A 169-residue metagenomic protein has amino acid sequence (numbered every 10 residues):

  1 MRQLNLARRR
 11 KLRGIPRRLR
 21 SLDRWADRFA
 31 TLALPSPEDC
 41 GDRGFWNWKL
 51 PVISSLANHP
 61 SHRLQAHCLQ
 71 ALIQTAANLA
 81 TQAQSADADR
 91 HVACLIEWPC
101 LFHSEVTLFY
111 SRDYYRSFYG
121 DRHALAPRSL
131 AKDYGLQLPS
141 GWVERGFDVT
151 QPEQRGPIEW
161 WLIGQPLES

Functional and structural regions predicted by a protein language model:
M1-Q3, G164-S169: Short intrinsically disordered terminal tails
M1-R2, A26, S61-H62: Short, structured coil/loop segments at alpha-helix boundaries
N5-R24: Basic, mixed-charge low-complexity alpha-helical segments
W25-P35: Charged, amphipathic alpha-helical stretches
L34-L162: Acidic, low-complexity, intrinsically disordered interaction modules
